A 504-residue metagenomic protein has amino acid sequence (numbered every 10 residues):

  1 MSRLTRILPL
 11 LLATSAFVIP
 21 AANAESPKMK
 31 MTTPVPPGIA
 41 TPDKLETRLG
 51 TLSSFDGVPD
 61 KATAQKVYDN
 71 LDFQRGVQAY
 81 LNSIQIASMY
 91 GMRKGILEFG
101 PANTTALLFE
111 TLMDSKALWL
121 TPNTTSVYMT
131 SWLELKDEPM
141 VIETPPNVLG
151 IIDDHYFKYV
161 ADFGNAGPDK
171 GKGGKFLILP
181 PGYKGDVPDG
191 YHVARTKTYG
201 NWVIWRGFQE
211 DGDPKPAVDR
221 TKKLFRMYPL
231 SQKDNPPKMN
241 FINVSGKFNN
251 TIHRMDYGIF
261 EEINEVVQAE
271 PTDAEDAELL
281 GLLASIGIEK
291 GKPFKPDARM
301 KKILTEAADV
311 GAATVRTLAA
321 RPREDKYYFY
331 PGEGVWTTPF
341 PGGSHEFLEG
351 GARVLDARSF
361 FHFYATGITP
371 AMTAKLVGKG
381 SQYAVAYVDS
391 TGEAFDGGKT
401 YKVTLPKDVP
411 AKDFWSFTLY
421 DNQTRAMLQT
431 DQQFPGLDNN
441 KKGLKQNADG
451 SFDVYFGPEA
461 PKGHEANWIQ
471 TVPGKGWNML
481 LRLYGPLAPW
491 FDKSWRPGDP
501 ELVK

Functional and structural regions predicted by a protein language model:
M1-P9: Bacterial N-terminal signal peptides that target proteins for export
S2, A13, P27-M29: Residue-level detector of alpha-helical transmembrane segments in integral membrane proteins
L4-T5, T14, M92: Absolute N-terminal positional cue centered near the fourth residue
P9-V18: Bacterial N-terminal signal peptides
A24-K504: A compositional/structural signature for long, glycine/proline-rich flexible linkers and loops on extracytoplasmic
